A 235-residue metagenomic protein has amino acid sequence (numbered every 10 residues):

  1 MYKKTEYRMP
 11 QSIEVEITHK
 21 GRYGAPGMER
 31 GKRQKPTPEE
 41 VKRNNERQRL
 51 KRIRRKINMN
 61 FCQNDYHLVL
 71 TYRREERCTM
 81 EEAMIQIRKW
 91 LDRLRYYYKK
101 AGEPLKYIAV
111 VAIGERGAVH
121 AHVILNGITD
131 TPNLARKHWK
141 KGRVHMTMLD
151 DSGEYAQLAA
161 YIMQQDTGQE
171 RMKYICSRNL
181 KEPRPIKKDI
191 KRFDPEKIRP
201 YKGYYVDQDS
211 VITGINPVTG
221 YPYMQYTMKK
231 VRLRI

Functional and structural regions predicted by a protein language model:
M1-G117, G127-I235: Right-hand nucleic-acid polymerase module
